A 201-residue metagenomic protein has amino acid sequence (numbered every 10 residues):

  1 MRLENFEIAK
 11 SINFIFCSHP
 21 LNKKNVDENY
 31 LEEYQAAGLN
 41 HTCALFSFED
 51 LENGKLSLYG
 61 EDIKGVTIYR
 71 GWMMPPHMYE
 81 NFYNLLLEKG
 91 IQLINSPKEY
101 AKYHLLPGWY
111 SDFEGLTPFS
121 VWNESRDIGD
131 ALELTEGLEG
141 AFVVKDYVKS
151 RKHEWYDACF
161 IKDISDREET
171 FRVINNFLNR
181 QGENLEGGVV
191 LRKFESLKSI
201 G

Functional and structural regions predicted by a protein language model:
M1-Q92: ATP-binding N-terminal substructure of ATP-dependent carboxylate-amine bond-forming enzymes
R2, S11-S18, N84-I200: Active-site nucleotide/adenylate-binding loops and adjacent lid/helix of ATP-dependent enzymes
